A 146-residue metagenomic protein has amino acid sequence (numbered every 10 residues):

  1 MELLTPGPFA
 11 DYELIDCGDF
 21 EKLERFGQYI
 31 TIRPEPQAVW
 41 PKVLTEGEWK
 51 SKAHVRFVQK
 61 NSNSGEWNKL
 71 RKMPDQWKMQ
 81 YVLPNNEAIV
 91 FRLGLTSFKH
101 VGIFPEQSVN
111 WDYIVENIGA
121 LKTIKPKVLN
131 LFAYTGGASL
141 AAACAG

Functional and structural regions predicted by a protein language model:
E2: Acidic, metal-coordinating catalytic segment for phosphate/diphosphate chemistry, firing primarily on the Nudix
T5, A10-E24, T31-P105, D112-V115: Non-catalytic substrate-recognition/targeting regions of SAM-dependent transferases
F26-G27, L131: Single, functionally critical "micro-switch" positions that shape active/binding sites and transmembrane helices
Y29-I30, K127: Structural motif
Q107, W111, G136-S139: Hydrophobic alpha-helical segments
E116-G146: Conserved SAM/SAH cofactor-binding pocket of Class I
